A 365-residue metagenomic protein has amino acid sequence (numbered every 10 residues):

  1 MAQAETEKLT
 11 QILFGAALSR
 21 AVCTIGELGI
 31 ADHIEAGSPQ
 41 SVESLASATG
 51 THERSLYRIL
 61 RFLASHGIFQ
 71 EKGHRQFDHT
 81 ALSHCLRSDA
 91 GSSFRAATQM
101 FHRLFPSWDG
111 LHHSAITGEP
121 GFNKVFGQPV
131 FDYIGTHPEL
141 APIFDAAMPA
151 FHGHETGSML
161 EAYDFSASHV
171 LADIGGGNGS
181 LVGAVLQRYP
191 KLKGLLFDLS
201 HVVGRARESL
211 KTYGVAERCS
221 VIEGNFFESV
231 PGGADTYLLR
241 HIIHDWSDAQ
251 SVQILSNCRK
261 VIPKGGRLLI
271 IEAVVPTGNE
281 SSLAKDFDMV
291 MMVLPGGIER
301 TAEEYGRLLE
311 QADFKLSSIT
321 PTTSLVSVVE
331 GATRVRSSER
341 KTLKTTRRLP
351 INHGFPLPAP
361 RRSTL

Functional and structural regions predicted by a protein language model:
Q3-P39, S44-V170: Conserved Class I S-adenosyl-L-methionine-dependent methyltransferase catalytic core
V170, G265-R267: Short glycine-centered segments of the SAM/dcSAM-binding site in methyltransferase folds
A172, N178-E228, Q253: Class I SAM-dependent methyltransferase SAM/SAH-binding core
F227-Y237: A short acidic, Gly/Pro-enriched loop at the edge of an enzyme's catalytic core that lines a small-molecule cofactor
D235-Q250: A short SAM/SAH-binding and catalytic strip from SAM-dependent methyltransferases
V252-K264: A short glycine-rich, Lys/Arg-flanked "PGG" loop and its adjoining helix->strand segment in the class I
L269-A312, S317-S318: C-terminal alpha-helical "lid/dimerization" subdomain adjacent to the S-adenosyl-L-methionine
F314-S338: Core SAM-dependent methyltransferase catalytic element
